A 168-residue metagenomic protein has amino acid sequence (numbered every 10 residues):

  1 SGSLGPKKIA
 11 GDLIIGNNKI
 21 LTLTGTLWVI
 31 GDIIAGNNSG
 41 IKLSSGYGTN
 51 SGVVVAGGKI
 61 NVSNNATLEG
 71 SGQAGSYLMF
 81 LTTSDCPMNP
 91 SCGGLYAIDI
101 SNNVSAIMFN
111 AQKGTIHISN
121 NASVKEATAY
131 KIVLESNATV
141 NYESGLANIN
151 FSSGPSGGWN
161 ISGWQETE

Functional and structural regions predicted by a protein language model:
S1-Y142: Long, polar low-complexity repeats
K8-A10, W28, N141-E168: Conserved functional hotspots that engage anionic ligands or polymers and/or phospholipid headgroups
